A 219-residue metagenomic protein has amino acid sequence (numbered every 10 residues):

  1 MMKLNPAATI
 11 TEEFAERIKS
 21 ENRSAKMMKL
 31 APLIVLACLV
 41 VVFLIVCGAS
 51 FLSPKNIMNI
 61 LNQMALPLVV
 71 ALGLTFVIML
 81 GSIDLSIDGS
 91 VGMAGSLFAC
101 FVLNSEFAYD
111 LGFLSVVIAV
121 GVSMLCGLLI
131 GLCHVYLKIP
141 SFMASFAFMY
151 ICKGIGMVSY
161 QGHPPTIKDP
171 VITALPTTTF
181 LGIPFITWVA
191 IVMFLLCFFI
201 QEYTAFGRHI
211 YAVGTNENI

Functional and structural regions predicted by a protein language model:
M2-A71, E106-L114: Membrane-interfacial amphipathic/re-entrant helices at transmembrane-helix boundaries
K29-I34, I60, P67, G89-M93 (+3 more regions): Hydrophobic alpha-helical transmembrane segments
I34-V42, L72-G73, M93, L97 (+3 more regions): Generic alpha-helical transmembrane segments of integral inner-membrane proteins, especially permease/transport modules
C38-L52, L80, G156-Y160, F199-A205: Structural signal for alpha-helical transmembrane segments and their membrane-water exit/capping regions in multi-pass
V40-C47, S53-S105, L132-K138: Single transmembrane alpha-helix segments in multi-pass membrane proteins
E106-F148: Alpha-helical transmembrane segments within multi-pass membrane transporters and channels
L137, S141-T204: Transmembrane helix-bundle core of multi-pass membrane transporters and related energy-transducing complexes
L196-I219: Membrane-helix/interface signature in polytopic inner-membrane proteins
